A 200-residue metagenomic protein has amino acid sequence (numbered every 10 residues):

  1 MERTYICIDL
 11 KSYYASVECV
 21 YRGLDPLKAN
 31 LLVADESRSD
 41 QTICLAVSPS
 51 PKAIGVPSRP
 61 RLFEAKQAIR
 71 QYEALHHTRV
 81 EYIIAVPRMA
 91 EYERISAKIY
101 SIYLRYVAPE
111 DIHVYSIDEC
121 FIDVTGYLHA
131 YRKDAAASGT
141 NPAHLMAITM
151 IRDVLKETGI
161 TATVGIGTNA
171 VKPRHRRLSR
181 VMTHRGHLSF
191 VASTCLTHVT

Functional and structural regions predicted by a protein language model:
M1-F121, G126-Y131: Residues that scaffold, gate, or flank divalent-cation-dependent active/transport sites
Q71, A130-A137, M182-R185: Compositionally biased, low-complexity linear motifs
F121-I151: Catalytic palm subdomain of template-directed nucleic-acid polymerases, centered on the conserved carboxylate motif
G139-T200: Long, highly charged, low-complexity intrinsically disordered interaction regions that mediate electrostatic DNA/RNA
